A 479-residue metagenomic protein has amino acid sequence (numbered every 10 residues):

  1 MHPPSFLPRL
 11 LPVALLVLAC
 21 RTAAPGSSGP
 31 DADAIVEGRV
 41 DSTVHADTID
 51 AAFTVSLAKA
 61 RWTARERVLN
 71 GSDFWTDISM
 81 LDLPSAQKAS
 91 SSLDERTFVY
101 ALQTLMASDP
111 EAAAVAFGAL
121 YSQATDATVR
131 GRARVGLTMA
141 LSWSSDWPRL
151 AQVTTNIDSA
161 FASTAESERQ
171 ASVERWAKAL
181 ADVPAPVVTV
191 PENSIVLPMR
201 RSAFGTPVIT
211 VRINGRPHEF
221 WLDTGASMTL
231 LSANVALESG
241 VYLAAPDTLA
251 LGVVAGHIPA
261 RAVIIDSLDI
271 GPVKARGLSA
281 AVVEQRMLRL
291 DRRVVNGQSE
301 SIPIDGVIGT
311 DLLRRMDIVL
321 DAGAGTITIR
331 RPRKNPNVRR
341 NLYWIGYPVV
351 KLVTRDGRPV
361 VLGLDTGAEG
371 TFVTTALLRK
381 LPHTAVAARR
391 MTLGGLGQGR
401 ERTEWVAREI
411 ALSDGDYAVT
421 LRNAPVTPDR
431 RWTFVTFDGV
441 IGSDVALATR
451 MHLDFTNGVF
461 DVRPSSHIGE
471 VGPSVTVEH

Functional and structural regions predicted by a protein language model:
H2-L11: Bacterial N-terminal signal peptides that target proteins for export
V17-A19: C-terminal motif of bacterial Sec signal peptides marking the signal peptidase cleavage site
R21-H479: Pepsin/retropepsin-fold aspartyl endopeptidases
